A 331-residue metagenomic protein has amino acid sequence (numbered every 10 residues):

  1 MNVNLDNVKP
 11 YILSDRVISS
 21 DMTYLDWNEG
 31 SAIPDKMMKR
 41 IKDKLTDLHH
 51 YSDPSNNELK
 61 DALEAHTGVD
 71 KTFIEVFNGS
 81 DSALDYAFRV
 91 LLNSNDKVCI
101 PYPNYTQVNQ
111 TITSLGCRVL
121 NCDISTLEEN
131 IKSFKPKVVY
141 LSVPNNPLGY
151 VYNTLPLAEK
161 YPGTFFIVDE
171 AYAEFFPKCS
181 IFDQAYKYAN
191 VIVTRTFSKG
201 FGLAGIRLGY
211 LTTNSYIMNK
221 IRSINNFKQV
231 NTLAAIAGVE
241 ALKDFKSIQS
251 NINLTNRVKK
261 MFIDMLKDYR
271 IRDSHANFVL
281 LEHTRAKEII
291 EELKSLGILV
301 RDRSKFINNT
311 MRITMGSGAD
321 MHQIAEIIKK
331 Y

Functional and structural regions predicted by a protein language model:
M1-H50, A65, K135, T164: N-terminal "arm"/small-domain region of PLP-dependent enzymes with the aminotransferase-like
N4-D6, V90-S142: PLP-dependent aminotransferase-like
P34, S55, L115, N190-M265 (+1 more regions): PLP-dependent aminotransferase class I/II
K36, R285-E291, D320-Q323: Short, conserved charged micro-motifs
N56-N57, K71-N95, G209: Conserved beta-loop-alpha segment that forms the PLP phosphate-binding cup at the N-terminus of a helix
I124-F176: Active-site phosphate-binding strand-loop segment of PLP-dependent enzymes
L155, S295-L296, K305-Y331: PLP-dependent enzyme catalytic core of the Aspartate aminotransferase-like
N256, D268-L296, M315: Conserved PLP-binding catalytic core of the aspartate aminotransferase-like
